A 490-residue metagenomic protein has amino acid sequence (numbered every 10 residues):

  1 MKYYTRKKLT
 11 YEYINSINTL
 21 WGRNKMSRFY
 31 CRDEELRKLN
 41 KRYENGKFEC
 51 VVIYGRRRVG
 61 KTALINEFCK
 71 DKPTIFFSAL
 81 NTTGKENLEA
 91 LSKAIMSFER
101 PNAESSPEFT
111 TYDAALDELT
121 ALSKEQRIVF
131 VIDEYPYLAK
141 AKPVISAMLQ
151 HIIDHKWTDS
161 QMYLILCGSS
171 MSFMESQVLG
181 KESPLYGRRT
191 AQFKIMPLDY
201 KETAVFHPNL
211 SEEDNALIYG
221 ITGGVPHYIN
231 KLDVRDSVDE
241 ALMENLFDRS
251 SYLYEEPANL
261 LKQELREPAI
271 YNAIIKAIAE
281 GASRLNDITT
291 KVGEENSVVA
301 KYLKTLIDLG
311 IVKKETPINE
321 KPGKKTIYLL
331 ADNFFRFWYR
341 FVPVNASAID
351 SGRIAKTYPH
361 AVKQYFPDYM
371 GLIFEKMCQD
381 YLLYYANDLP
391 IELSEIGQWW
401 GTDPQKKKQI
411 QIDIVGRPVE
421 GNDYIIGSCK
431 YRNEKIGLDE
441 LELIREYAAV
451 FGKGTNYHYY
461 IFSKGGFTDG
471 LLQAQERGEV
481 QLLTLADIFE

Functional and structural regions predicted by a protein language model:
M1-A355, P359: Phosphate-binding site recognition
K2, I318, I327-E490: A cross-kingdom feature that marks ATP-driven nucleic-acid transaction machinery
